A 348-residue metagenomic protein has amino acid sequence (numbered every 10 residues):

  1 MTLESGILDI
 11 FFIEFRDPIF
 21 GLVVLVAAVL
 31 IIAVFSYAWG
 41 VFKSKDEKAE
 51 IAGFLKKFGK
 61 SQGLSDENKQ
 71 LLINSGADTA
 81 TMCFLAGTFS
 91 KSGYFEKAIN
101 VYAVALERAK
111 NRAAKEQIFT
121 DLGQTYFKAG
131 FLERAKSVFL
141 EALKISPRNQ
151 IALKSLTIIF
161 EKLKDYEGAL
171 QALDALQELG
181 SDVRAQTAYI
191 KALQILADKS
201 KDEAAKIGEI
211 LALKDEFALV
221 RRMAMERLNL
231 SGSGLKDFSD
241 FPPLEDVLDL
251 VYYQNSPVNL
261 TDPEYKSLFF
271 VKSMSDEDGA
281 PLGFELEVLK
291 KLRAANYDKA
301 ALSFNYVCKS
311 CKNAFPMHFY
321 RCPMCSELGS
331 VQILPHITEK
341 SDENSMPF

Functional and structural regions predicted by a protein language model:
M1-K48: N-terminal signal-anchor transmembrane alpha helix of single-pass membrane proteins, serving as the membrane-anchoring
N68-K69, Y102, F139, L173: Hydrophobic/aromatic packing residues within the alpha-helices of TPR/SEL1-like helical repeat arrays
G76-A77, K110-A113, P147, G180-S181 (+1 more regions): Short coil turns that delineate tetratricopeptide repeat
T81, K115-I118, A152, A185-Q186 (+1 more regions): TPR alpha-solenoid repeat register
S92, A129, L163, L196-S200: Structural motif corresponding to the intra-repeat A-B loop/turn of tetratricopeptide repeats
L244-F348: Cys/His-clustered metal-coordination modules, chiefly Zn-binding fingers
